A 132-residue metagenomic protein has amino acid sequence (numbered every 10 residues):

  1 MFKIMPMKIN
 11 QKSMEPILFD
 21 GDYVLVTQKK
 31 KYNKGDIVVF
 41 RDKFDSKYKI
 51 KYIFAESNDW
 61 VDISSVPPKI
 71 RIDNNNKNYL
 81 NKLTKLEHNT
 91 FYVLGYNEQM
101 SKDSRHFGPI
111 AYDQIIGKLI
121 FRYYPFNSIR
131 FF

Functional and structural regions predicted by a protein language model:
M1-F132: Extended hydrophobic leader/signal-anchor segments used for secretion and membrane insertion
